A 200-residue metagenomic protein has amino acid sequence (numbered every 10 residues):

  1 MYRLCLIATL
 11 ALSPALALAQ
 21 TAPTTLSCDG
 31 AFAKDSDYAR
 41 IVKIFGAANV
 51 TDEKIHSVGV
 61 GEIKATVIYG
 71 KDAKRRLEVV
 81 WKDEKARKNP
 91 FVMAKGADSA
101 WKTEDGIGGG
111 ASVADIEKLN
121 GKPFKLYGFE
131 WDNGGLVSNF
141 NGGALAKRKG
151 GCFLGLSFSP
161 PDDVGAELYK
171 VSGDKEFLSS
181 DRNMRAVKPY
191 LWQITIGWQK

Functional and structural regions predicted by a protein language model:
M1-L4: Positively charged n-region of N-terminal signal peptides that target proteins for export
L12-P14: N-terminal signal peptide c-region/cleavage motif recognized by signal peptidases
L18-N133, V137-F153, S157-K200: Short helix/turn-capping signatures at newly exposed starts of structured segments
